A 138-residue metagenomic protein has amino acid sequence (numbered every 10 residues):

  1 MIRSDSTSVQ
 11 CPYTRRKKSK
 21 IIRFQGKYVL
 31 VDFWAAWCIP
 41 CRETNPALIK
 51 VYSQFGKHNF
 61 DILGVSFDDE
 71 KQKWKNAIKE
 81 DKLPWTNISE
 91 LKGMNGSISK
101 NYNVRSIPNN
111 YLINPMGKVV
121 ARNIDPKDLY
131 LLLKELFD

Functional and structural regions predicted by a protein language model:
M1-I21, W85, K134: N-terminal "domain-start" segment that seeds a small globular fold
S8-Q10, K75-M116: Short, internal strand/loop/helix patches that form the active-site neighborhood or redox-interaction surface
K18, P46, L83, G93-S106 (+1 more regions): Short, small/polar-rich motifs associated with maturation and membrane association, primarily at protein termini
K27-V29, P108: Alpha/beta-hydrolase fold active-site loops
D32, I62-S66, I88: Short beta-strand segments
F33-K50: Conserved redox-active cysteine motifs that mediate thiol-disulfide chemistry, especially di-cysteine Cys-X(1-2)-Cys
L112-D138: Thiol-/selenol-based redox modules, centered on thioredoxin-like and closely related oxidoreductase domains
